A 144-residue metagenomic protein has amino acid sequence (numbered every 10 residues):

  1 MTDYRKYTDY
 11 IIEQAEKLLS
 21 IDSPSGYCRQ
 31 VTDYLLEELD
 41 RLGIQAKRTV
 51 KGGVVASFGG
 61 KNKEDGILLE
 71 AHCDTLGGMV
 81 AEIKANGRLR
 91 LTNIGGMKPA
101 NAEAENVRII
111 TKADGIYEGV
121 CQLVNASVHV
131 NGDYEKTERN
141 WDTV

Functional and structural regions predicted by a protein language model:
M1-V144: N-terminal hydrophobic/helix-forming segments and targeting peptides
